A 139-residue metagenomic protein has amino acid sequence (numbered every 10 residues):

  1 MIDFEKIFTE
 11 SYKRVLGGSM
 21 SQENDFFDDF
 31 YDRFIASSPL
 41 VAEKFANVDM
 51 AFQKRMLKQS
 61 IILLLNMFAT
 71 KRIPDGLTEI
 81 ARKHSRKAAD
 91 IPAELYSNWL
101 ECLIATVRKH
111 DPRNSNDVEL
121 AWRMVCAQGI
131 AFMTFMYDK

Functional and structural regions predicted by a protein language model:
M1-K139: Globin-like tetrapyrrole-binding proteins
